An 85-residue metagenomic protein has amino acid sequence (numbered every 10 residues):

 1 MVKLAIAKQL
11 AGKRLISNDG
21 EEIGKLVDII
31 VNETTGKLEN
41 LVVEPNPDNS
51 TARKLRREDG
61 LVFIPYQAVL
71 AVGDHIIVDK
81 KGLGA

Functional and structural regions predicted by a protein language model:
M1-A85: Peripheral interaction segments used for macromolecular assembly
